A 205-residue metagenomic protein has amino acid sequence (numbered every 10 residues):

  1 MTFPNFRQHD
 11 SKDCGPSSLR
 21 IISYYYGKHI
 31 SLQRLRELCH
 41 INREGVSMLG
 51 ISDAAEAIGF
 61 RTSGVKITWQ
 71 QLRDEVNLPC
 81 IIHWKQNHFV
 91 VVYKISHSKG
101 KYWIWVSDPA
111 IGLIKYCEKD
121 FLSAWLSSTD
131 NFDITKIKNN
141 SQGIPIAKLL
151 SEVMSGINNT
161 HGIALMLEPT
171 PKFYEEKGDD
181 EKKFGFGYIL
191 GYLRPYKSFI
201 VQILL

Functional and structural regions predicted by a protein language model:
M1-H9, P16-L205: Membrane-integrated ABC transporters
